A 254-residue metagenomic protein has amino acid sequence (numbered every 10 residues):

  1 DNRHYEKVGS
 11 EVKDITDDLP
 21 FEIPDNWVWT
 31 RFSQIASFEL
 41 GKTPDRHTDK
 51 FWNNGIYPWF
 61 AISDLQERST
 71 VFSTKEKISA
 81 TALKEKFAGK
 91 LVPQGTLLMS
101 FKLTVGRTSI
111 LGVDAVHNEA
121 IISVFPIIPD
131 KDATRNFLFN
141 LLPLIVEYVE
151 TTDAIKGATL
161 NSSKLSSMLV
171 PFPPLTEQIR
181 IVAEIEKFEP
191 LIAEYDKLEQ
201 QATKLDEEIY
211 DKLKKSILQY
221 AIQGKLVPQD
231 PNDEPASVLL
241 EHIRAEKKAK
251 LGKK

Functional and structural regions predicted by a protein language model:
D1-K7, K187, E208-Q223: Core structural elements
H4-K13, D45-W52, T74, T152-I155 (+2 more regions): Short coil/turn segments at secondary-structure boundaries
K13-D18, S33-D49, S63-Q94: Sequence-specific dsDNA recognition surfaces
K13-T43, S167, L175, I179 (+7 more regions): Non-catalytic DNA-recognition/assembly elements of restriction-modification systems
F21-D25, E85, I128, D132 (+5 more regions): Hydrophobic alpha-helical scaffolding
F21-T30, I122-T134, V146, E150 (+3 more regions): Proline-centric
A61-S63, S73-P143, I155, L165: A short beta-sheet element
Y220, P228-Q229, I243-K247: Extended, well-ordered alpha-helical scaffold/bundle regions in very large, multi-domain proteins
